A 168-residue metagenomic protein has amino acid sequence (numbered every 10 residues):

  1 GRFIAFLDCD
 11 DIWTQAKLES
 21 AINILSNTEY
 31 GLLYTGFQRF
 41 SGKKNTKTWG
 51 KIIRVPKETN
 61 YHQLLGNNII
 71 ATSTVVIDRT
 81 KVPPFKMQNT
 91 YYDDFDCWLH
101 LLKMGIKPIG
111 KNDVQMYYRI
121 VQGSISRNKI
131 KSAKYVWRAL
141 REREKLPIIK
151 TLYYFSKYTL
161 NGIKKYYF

Functional and structural regions predicted by a protein language model:
G1, L32-G36, K111, Y118: Short glycine/serine/threonine-enriched helix-capping/active-site loop that flanks the nucleotide-sugar donor pocket
G1, T28-Y30, I106: Short, high-confidence coil segments that cap the C-terminus of an alpha-helix and link into the following beta-strand
I4: Short aromatic/hydrophobic "clamp" motif used to bind/position activated sugar donors
D8-I12, G36: The conserved acidic donor/metal-binding loop of glycosyltransferases
I12, A16, S20, I24 (+3 more regions): Alpha-helical elements of Rossmann-like donor-binding domains used by nucleotide-donor carbohydrate transfer enzymes
A16-T48: Conserved donor NDP-sugar-binding/catalytic core segment of glycosyltransferases
R54-K131: Conserved nucleotide-sugar donor-binding catalytic segment
Y117-F168: Hydrophobic helical membrane-anchoring modules
